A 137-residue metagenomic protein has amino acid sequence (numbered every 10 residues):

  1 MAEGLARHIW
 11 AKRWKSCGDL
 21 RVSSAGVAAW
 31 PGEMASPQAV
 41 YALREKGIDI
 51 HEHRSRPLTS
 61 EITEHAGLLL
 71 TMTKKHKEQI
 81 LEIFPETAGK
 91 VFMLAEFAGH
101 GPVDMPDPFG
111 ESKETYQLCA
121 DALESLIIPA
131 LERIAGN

Functional and structural regions predicted by a protein language model:
M1-A66, R133-N137: Conserved active-site segments centered on acidic
A66-L68, K74-N137: Phosphate-binding/catalytic loops
